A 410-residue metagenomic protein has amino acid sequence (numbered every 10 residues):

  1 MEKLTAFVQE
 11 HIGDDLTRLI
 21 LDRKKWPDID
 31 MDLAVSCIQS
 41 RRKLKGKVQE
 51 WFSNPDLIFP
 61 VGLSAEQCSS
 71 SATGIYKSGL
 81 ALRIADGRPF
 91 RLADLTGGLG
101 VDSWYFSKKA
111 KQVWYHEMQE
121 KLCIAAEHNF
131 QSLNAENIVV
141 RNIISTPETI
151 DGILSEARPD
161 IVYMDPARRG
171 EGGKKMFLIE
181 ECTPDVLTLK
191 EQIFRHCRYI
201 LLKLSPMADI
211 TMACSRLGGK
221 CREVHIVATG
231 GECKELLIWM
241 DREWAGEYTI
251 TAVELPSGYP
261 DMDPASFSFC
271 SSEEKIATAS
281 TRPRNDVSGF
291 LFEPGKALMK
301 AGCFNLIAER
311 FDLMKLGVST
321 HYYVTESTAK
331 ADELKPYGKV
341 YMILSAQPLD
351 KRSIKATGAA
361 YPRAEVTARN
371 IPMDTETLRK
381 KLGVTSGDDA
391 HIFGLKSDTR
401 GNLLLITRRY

Functional and structural regions predicted by a protein language model:
M1-Y410: SAM-dependent transferase fold signal centered on methyltransferase-like domains, encompassing both Class I
